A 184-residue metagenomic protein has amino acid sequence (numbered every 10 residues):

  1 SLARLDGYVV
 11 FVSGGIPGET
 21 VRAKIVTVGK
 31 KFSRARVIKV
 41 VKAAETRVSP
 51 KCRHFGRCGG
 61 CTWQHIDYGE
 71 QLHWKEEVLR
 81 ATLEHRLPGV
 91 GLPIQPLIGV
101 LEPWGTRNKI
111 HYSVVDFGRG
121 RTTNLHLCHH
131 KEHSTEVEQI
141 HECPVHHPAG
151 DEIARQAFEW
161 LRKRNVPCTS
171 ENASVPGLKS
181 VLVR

Functional and structural regions predicted by a protein language model:
S1-R184: Accessory RNA-recognition modules of RNA-modification enzymes
